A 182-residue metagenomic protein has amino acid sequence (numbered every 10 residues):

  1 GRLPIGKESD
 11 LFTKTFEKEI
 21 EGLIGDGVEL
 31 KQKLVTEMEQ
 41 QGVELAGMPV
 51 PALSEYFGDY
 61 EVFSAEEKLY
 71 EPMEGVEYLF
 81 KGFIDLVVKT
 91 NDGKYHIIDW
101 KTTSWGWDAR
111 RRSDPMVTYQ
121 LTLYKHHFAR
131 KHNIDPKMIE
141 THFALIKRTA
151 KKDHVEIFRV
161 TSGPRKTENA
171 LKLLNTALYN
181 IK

Functional and structural regions predicted by a protein language model:
G1, M48-P51, H96, L123-R130 (+1 more regions): Residue-level signal for well-ordered alpha-helical scaffold segments within enzymatic catalytic domains
G1-K68, P72: A non-catalytic, helix-rich entry segment at domain boundaries
E17-I20, G25, I97, T103-G106 (+1 more regions): Short amphipathic alpha-helical segments and their helix-coil junctions
K33, A52-E55, E74-G75, D108-R112 (+2 more regions): Short helix-to-loop capping/linker segments positioned immediately adjacent to catalytic or ligand/cofactor-binding
E37, M116-Y119, L123, N169-T176: Generic recognition of stable, solvent-exposed alpha-helical segments in well-folded globular domains
E61, G93, K137-I139: Residue-level signal for beta-strand positions within conserved beta-sheet cores that form or flank
S64-T122, F128-A129: Non-catalytic protein-protein interaction segments used by genome-maintenance enzymes to assemble and couple activities
H126-K182: Metal-dependent nuclease catalytic regions and adjoining charged, substrate-binding loops involved in nucleic-acid end
